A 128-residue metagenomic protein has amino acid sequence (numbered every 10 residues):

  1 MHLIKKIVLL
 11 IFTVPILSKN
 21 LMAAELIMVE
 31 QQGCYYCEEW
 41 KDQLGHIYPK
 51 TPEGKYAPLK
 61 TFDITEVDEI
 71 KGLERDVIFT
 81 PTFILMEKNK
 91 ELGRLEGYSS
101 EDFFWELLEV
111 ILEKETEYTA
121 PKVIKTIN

Functional and structural regions predicted by a protein language model:
M1-V8: Bacterial N-terminal signal peptides that target proteins for export
L10-I11, I16, L21-M22: Cleavable N-terminal signal peptides
L21-Q32: Cleaved targeting-peptide boundary
M22-A24, D76, L92, E96-N128: Non-globular targeting/processing and membrane-anchoring segments
V29, P52-E69: Thiol-based oxidoreductase modules, predominantly thioredoxin-like and allied folds used for disulfide exchange
E30-Y36, F79: Short pre-active-site segment immediately N-terminal to redox-active cysteine/selenocysteine motifs in thiol-based
C37-E53: Typically the conserved alpha-helix immediately C-terminal to a functionally engaged Cys/Sec in thioredoxin-like
F79-R94: A short, hydrophobic beta-strand/beta-hairpin element that forms part of a small beta-sheet core
